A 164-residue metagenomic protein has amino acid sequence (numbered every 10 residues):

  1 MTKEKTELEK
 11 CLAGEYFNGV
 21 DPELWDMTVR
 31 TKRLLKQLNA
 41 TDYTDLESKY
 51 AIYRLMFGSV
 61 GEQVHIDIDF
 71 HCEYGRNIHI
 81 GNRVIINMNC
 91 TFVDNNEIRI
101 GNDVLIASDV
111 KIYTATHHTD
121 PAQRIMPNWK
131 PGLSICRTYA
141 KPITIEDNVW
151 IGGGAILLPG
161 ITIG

Functional and structural regions predicted by a protein language model:
M1-Q63, T119: Terminal amphipathic alpha-helical/low-complexity segments used for targeting or macromolecular assembly
F70-I80, I85-T162: Flexible, glycine/small-residue-enriched loop-and-beta-strand segment within the central core of proteins
